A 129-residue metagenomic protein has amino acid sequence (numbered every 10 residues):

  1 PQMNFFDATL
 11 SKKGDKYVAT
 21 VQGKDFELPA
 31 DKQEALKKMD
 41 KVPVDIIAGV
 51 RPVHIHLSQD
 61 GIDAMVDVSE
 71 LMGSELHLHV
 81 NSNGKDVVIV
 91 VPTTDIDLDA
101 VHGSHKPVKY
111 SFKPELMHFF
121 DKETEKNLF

Functional and structural regions predicted by a protein language model:
M3-F5, T9-F129: Non-catalytic connector elements of ABC transporters
